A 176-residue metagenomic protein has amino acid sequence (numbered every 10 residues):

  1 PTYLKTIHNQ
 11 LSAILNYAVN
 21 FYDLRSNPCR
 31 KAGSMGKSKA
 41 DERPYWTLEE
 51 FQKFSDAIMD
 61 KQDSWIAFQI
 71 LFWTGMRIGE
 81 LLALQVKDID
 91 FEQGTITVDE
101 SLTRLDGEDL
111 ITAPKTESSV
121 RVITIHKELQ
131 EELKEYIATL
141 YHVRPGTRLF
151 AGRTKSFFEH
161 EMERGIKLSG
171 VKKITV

Functional and structural regions predicted by a protein language model:
P1-P28, A40, R153-S156, G170-T175: N-terminal core-binding DNA-recognition domain of tyrosine site-specific recombinases/integrases
T2-T6, Q10, T97, V120 (+3 more regions): Amphipathic alpha-helical recognition patches that constitute DNA-binding helices
K5, N20, L24-L84, E92 (+2 more regions): Basic, Lys/Arg- and aromatic-enriched nucleic-acid-binding interface segment
N9-A13, K127, E131, E135 (+2 more regions): Generic recognition of well-ordered alpha-helical segments within structured catalytic/regulatory domains
R30-K31, Q93-V98, L149, T175: Short functional hotspots where side chains directly engage DNA or cofactors
S34, E50, A83-A138: Conserved tyrosine-mediated DNA breakage-rejoining catalytic core shared by Y-recombinases
K37, Y45, L102, Q130 (+1 more regions): Catalytic-site neighborhood detector that most strongly recognizes the C-terminal catalytic loop/helix of tyrosine
D56-S64, T74, I123, A138-R153 (+1 more regions): Short, basic (Lys/Arg/His-rich) helix/loop patches that form interaction surfaces in the mid-to-C-terminal regions
